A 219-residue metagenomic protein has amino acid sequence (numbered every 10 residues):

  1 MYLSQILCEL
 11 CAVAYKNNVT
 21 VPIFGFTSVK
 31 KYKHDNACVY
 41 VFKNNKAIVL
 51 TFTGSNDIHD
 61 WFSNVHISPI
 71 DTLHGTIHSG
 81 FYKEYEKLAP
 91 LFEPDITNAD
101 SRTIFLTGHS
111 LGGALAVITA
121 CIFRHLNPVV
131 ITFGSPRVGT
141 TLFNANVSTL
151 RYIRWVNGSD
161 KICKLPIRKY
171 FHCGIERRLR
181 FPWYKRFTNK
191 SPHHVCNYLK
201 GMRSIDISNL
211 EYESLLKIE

Functional and structural regions predicted by a protein language model:
M1-T107, L111-E219: Non-catalytic, mobile gating and regulatory segments of ester bond hydrolases
